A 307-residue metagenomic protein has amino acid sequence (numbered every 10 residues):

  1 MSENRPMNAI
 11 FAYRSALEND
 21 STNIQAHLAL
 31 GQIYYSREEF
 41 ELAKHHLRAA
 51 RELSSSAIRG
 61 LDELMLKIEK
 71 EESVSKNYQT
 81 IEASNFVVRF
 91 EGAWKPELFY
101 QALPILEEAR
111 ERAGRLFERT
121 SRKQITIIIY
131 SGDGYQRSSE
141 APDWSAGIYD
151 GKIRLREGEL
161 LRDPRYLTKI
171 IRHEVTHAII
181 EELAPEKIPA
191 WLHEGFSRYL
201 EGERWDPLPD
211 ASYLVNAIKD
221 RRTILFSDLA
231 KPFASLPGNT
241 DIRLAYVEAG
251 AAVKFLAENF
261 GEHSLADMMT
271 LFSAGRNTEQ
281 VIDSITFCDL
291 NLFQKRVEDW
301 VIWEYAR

Functional and structural regions predicted by a protein language model:
M1-A16, L42-A49, E107, T240-L244 (+1 more regions): Beta/coil-rich, acidic/histidine-enriched accessory regions frequently appended to metallopeptidases
N23, S55-I58: Residue-level recognition of tetratricopeptide repeat
A26, G60-L61: TPR alpha-solenoid repeat register
N77-P189, L200-P207, N216-I218, T223 (+4 more regions): Juxtacatalytic substrate-recognition/specificity segment
A113, D220-N291, I302: Active-site-proximal alpha-helical
